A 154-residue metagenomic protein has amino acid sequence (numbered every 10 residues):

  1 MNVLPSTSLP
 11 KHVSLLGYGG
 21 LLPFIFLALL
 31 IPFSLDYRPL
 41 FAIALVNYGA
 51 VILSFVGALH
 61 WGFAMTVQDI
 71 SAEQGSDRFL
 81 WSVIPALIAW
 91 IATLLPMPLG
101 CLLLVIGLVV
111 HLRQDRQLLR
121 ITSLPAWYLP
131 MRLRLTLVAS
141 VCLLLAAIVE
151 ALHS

Functional and structural regions predicted by a protein language model:
M1-L9: Short, Lys/Arg-rich, polar N-terminal cytosolic tail immediately upstream of the first transmembrane signal-anchor
P10-P32, L137-C142: The first (N-terminal) embedded transmembrane alpha-helix
L15-I25, V46-Q68, S76-I91: Core segments of alpha-helical transmembrane spans in multipass integral membrane proteins
L29-I31, L87-P96, V149: Hydrophobic alpha-helical transmembrane segments
L30-A42: Short, hydrophobic transmembrane alpha-helix segments
T93-R113: Transmembrane helix-loop-helix
Q114-S140: Interfacial loop-to-transmembrane junctions
L145-S154: Juxtamembrane boundary at the C-terminal end of a transmembrane helix
